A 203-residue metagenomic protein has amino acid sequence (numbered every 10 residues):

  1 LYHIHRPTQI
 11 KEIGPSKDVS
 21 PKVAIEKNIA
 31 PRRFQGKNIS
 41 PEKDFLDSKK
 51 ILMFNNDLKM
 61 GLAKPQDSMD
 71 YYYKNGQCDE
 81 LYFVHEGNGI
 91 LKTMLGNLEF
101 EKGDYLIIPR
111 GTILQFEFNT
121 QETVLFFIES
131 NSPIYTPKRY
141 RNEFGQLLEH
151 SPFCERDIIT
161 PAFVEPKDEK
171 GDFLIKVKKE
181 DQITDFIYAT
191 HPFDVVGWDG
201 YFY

Functional and structural regions predicted by a protein language model:
L1-S132: An N-terminus-focused feature that recognizes amino-terminal "leader" regions
T120-D168: Double-stranded beta-helix
S151-Y203: A contiguous, surface-exposed recognition patch within enzymatic or periplasmic domains that forms
